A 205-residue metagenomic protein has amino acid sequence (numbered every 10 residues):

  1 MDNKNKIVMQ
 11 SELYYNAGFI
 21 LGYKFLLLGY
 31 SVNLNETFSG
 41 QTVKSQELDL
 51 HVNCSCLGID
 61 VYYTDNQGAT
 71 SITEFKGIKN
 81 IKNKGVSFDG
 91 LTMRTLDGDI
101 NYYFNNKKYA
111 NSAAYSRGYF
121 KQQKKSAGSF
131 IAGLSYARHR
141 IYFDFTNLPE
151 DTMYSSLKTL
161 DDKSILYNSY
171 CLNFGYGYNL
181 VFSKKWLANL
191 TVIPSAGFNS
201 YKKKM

Functional and structural regions predicted by a protein language model:
M1-N16, L27-Q41: Surface-exposed strand-loop-strand hairpins of Gram-negative outer-membrane beta-barrel proteins
K6-N16, T70-K76, N83-D97, I141-D151 (+2 more regions): Extracellular/periplasm-exposed beta-strand and loop segments of Gram-negative cell-envelope proteins, dominated by
Y15, K24-L26, S55-I59, R94-L96 (+2 more regions): Outer-envelope beta-barrel architecture signal
A17-Y23, L48-V52, G98-F104, A132-Y136 (+2 more regions): Residues on the lipid-exposed face of transmembrane beta-strands in outer-membrane beta-barrel proteins
Y23-L27, V32-E36, C54-C56, Y63-A69 (+3 more regions): Transmembrane beta-strands of outer-membrane beta-barrel pores
F25, C54-C56, I100-K121, Y178-K184: Outer-membrane beta-barrel proteins
K107-N173: Hydrophobic, aromatic-enriched interface-forming segments
S155-K204: Flexible, glycine-rich surface segments
